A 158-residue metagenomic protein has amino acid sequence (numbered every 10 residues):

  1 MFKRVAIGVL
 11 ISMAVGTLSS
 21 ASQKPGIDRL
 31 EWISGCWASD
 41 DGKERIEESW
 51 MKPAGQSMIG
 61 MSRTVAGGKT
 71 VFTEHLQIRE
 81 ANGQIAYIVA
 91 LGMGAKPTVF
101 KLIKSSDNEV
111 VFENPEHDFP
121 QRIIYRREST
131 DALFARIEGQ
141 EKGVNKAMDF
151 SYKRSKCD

Functional and structural regions predicted by a protein language model:
M1-V9: Bacterial N-terminal signal peptides that target proteins for export
G8, R63, A90, R136-Q140: Predominantly extracellular/luminal cell-surface or secreted proteins
G8-T17: Bacterial N-terminal signal peptides
S22-C36: N-terminal helix-cap/turn-to-beta initiation motif at the start of protein domains
S39-D41, R45-E116: Central antiparallel beta-sheet cores of small beta-barrel/beta-sandwich binding domains
E48-P53, Y125-S129, Y152-R154: Aromatic-rich beta-strand edge motifs centered on tyrosine
P97, K101-L102, D107, A132-D158: Edge beta-strand at a domain terminus
N108, F112-N114, D118-R127, F134-E138: Well-ordered alpha/beta subsegment
